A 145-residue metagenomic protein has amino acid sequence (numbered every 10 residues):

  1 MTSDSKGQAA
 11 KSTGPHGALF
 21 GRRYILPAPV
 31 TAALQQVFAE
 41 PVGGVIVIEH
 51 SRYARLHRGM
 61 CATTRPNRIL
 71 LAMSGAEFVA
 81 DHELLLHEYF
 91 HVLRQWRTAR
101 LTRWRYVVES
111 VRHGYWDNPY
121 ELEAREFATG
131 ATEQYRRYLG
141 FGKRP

Functional and structural regions predicted by a protein language model:
T2, K11-R68, G130, Q134 (+2 more regions): Auxiliary, metal-adjacent structural segments of Zn-dependent hydrolase domains
G14-P15, R103-R112: Short glycine/proline- and charge-enriched loop/turn segments that cap or connect secondary-structure elements
R22, L26, V30, H82 (+2 more regions): Hydrophobic (often cysteine-bearing) scaffold residues that line and stabilize catalytic clefts of nucleotide/cofactor
F38-E40, E109-G140: Post-HExxH zinc-binding segment in Zn-dependent metallohydrolases
R52, L93, P119: Catalytic domains that recognize anionic headgroups
C61, R68-L86, Y115-W116: Short pre-active-site segment immediately N-terminal to the catalytic Zn-binding motif
E77, E83-L85, V92-Q95, G130: Conserved SAM-binding loop
Y89-R105: Catalytic Zn2+-binding segment of zinc metalloproteases
